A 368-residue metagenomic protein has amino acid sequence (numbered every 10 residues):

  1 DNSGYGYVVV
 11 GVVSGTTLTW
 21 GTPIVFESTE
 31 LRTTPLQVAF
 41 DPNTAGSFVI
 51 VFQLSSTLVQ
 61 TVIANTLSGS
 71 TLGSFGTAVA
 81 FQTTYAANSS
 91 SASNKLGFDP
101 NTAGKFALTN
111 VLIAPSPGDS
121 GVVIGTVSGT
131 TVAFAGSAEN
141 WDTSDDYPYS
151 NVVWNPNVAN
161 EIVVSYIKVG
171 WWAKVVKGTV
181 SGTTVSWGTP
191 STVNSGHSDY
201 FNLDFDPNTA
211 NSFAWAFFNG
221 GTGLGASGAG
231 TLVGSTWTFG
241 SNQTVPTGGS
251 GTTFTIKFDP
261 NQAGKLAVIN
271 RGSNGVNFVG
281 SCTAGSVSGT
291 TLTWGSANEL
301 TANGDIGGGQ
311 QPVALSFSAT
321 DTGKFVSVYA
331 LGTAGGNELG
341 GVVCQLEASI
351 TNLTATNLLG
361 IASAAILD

Functional and structural regions predicted by a protein language model:
D1, Y7-V12, T29, T34-P42 (+22 more regions): Extracellular receptor-binding modules and their adjoining Ser/Thr/Gly/Asp/Asn-rich linkers
G15-T22, S68-T77, G129-S137, G182-T189 (+2 more regions): Beta-strand initiation motifs
W20, G73-F75, T84, F239 (+3 more regions): Primarily extracellular surface-attachment and macromolecule-engagement regions
T22-R32, T77-N88, S137-D145, P190-H197 (+2 more regions): Short loop/turn motifs that cap or connect beta-strands within the blades of beta-propeller-type repeat domains
S116: Extracellular glycan-recognition modules
T320: Short, surface-exposed tryptophan/glycine-enriched loops that mediate extracellular molecular recognition
